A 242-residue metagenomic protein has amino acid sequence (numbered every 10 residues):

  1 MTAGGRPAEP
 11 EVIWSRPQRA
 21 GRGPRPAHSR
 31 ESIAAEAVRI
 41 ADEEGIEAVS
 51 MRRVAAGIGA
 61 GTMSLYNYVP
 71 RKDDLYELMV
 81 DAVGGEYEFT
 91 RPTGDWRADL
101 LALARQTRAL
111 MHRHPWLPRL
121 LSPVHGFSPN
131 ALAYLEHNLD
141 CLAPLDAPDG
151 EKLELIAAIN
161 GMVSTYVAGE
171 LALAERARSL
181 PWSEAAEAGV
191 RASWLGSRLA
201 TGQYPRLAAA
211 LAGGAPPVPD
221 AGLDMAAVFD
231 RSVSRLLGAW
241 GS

Functional and structural regions predicted by a protein language model:
M1-A27, T201-G214: N-terminal intrinsically disordered/low-complexity leader segments
S32, E36, I40, E44-D74: Helix-turn-helix
S32-R39, D74-F89, A102-A109, A133-D140: Alpha-helical structural segments
V80, R108-N130, E136-H137, A168-R178 (+1 more regions): Amphipathic alpha-helical segments used for helix-helix packing
E88-A133, D149-K152, I156-I159: Hydrophobic alpha-helical connector segments
Y134-M162, V167-S193, W240-G241: Hydrophobic alpha-helical bundle segments that form small-molecule/ligand-binding pockets
G161-R176, S197-D220, G238-S242: Amphipathic C-terminal alpha-helical segment
M225-S242: C-terminal all-alpha effector/ligand-binding and dimerization domain of prokaryotic HTH-type transcriptional repressors
